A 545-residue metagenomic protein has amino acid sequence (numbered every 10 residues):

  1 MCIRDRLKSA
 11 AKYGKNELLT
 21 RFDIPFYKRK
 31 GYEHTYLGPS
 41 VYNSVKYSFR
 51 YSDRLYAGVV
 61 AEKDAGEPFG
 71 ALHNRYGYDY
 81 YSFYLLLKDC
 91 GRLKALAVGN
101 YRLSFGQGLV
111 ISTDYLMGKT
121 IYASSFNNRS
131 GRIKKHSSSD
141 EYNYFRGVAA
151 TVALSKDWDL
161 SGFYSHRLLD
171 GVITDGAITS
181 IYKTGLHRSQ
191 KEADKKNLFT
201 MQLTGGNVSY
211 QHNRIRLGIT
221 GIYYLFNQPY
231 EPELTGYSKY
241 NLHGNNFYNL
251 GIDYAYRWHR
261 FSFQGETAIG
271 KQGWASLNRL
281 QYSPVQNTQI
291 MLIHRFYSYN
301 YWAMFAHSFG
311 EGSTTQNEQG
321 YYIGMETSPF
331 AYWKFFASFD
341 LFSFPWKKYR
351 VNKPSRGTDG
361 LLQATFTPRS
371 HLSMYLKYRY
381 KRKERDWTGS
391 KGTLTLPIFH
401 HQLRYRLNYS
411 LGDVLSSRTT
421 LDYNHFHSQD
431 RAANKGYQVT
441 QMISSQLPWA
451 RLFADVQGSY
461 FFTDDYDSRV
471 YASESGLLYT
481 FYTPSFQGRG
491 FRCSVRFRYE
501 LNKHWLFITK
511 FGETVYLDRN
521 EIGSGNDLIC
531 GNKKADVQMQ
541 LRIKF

Functional and structural regions predicted by a protein language model:
M1-I3: Short, small-residue-biased leader/transition segments that mark boundaries at the very start of proteins
L7-H34, F49-V59, I215-L217, A535: Transmembrane beta-strand segments of Gram-negative outer membrane beta-barrel proteins
Y27-V45, F49-A57, A61-E67, H73-Y81 (+3 more regions): Outer-membrane beta-barrel translocator/receptor signature
Y36-S40, M201-P232, K239-F545: Exposed, low-structure sequence patches enriched in small/polar residues
E62-Y80, K134-E141, D194-N197, N424-A432: Outer-membrane beta-barrel proteins
R75-G131, S137-D170, N287-M304, A450-Y466: Outer membrane beta-barrel
M117-N128, T174-Q190, S475-T480: Surface-exposed loop/turn segments flanking beta-strands in extracellular/periplasmic regions
Y142-R188, N197-S209: Aromatic- and glycine-enriched pocket-lining scaffold segments that form the walls of small-molecule binding clefts
